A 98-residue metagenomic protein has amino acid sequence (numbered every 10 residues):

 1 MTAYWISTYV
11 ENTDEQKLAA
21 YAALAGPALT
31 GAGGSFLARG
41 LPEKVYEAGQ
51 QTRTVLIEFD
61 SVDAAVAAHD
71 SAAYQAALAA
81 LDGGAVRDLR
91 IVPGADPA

Functional and structural regions predicted by a protein language model:
M1-R53, D60-D70, P93-A98: Short S/T/G/P-rich N-terminal loop/turn motif that feeds into the first structured element of a domain
A65-D70, Y74-R90: C-terminal structural segments of small proteins and small subunits
